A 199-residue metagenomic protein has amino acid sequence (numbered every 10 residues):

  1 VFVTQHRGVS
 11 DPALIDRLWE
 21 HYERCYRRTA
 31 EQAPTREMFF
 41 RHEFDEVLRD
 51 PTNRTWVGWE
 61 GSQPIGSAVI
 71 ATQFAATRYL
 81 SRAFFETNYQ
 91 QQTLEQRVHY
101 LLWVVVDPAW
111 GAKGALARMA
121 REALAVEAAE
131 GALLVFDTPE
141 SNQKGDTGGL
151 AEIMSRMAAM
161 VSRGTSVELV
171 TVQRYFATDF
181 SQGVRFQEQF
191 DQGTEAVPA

Functional and structural regions predicted by a protein language model:
V1-E46, D50, T55-W59, P64-I65: Short amphipathic alpha-helix that is part of the acyltransferase structural core
V1-S10, T29, A128-A199: Terminal substrate-recognition subdomain of acyl/acetyltransferases
R17, M38-E43, L116-L124, G149-A158: Well-ordered, non-membrane alpha-helical segments in soluble/globular domains
C25, T72-A76, P108: Feature marks short, surface-exposed loop/turn motifs that line or immediately flank catalytic pockets and channel
R54-W56, R97, R174: Short beta-strand micro-motifs in enzyme catalytic cores
V69-W103: Conserved acyl-donor/pantetheine-binding loop and adjacent beta-alpha core of acyl/acetyltransferases and related
Q90-L94, R118-V135: Conserved acyl-CoA
Y100-V106, G111-V126: Conserved acetyl-CoA-binding loop-helix of GNAT-fold acetyltransferases
